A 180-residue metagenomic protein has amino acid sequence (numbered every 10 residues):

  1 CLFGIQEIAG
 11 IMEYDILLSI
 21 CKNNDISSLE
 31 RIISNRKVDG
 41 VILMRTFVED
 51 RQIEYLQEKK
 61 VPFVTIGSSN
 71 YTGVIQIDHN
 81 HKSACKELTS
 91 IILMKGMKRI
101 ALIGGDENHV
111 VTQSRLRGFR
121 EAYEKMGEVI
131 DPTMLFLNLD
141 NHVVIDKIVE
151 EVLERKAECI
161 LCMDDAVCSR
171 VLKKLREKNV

Functional and structural regions predicted by a protein language model:
C1-L29, E124: Amphipathic helical "hinge" segments at domain boundaries
G4-M12, Q57-T65, S69-V180: Bacterial carbohydrate/catabolite-sensing allosteric modules
D15-I16, K37-D39, V74: Short, basic, glycine/proline-bearing loop/turn elements
L18-C21, I42-R45, Q52, K59-N70: Short beta-strand elements of ligand-binding domains
D25, S34, Q52, G73-I75 (+1 more regions): Glycine-rich, flexible loop/turn motifs
S27-E30, R51-Q52, V144-I148: Short acidic active-site motifs
N35-G40, R155-C159: Short acidic/histidine-rich motifs immediately flanking catalytic phosphotransfer sites in two-component signaling
V48-D50, V167-C168: Glycine-rich nucleotide phosphate-binding loop and flanking beta-alpha elements of Rossmann-like dinucleotide-binding
